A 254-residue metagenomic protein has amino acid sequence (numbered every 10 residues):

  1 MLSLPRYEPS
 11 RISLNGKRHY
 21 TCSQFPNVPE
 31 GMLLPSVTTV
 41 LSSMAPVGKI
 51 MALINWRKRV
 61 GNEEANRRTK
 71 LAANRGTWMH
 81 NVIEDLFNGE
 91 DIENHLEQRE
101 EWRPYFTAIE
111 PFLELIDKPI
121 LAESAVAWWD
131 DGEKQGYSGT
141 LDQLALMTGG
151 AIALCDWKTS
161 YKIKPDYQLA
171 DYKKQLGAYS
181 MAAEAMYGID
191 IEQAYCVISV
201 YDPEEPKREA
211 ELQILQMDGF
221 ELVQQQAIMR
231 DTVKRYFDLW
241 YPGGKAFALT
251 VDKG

Functional and structural regions predicted by a protein language model:
M1-R6, R11, W240-G254: Glycine- and charge-rich intrinsically disordered segments
M1-S138: Metal-dependent nuclease catalytic cores that hydrolyze phosphodiester bonds in DNA/RNA, characterized by
N15, E30, V47, T148-G149 (+3 more regions): Feature targets compositionally biased, intrinsically disordered low-complexity regions with long contiguous runs
H19, L34, M51, I191 (+2 more regions): Polar low-complexity intrinsically disordered regions enriched in Ser/Thr and small residues
L41-S42, N55, R235, L249-K253: Compositionally biased non-globular segments, especially hydrophobic aliphatic-rich helices of signal peptides
E97-Q98, I198, A248, D252: A sequence-level detector of short, solvent-exposed, charge-rich linear segments
L121-A246: Mg2+/Mn2+-dependent nuclease catalytic core
